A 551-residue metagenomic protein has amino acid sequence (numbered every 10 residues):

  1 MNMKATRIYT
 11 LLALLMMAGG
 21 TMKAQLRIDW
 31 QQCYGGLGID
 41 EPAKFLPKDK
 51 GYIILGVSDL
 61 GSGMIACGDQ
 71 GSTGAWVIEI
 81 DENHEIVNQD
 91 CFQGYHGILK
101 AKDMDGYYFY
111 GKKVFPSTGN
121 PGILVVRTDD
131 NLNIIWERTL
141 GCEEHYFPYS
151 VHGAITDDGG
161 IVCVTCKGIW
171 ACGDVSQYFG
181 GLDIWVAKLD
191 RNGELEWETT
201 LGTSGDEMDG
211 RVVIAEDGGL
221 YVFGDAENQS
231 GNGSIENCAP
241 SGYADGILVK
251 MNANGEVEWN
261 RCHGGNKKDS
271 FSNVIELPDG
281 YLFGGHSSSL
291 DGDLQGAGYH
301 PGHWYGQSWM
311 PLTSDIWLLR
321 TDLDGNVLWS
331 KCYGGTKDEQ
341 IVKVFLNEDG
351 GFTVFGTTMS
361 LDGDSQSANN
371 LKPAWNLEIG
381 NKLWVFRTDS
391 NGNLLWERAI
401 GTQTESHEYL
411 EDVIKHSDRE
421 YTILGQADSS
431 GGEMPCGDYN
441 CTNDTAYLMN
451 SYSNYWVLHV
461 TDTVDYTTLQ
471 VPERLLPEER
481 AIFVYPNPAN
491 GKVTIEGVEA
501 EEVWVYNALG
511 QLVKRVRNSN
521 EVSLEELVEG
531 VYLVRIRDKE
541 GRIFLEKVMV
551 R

Functional and structural regions predicted by a protein language model:
M1-I8, G19, V126, A154 (+3 more regions): A detector of low-complexity, intrinsically disordered, Ser/Thr/Gly/Pro/Ala-rich segments
M1-W30, V471: Bacterial Sec-dependent N-terminal signal peptides
T6-Y9, T199, A489, V493: Alpha-helical hydrophobic packing sites
M16-T21, Y107-Y108, Y421, L533 (+1 more regions): A broad helix-preferring feature
K23-L475: A sequence-level/structural motif corresponding to short, flexible coil/turn segments enriched in small polar residues
D81, L475-Y485, A489-R551: C-terminal outer-membrane/trafficking sorting elements
